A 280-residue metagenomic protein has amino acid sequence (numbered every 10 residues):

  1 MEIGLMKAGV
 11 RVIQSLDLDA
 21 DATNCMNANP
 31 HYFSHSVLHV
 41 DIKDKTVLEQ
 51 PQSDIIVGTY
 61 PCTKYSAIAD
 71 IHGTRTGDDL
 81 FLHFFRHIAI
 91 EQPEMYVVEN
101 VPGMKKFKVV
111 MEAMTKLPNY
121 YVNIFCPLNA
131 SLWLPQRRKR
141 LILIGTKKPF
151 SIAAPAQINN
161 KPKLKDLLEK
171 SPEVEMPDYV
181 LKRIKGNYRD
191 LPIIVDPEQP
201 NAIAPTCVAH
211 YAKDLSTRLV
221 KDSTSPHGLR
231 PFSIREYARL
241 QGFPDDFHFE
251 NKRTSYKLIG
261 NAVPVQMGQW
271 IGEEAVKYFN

Functional and structural regions predicted by a protein language model:
M1-V10: Conserved SAM-binding loop of SAM-dependent methyltransferases across substrates and taxa, primarily the Class I
G4, N29, D44-K45, R86-I90 (+1 more regions): A generic secondary-structure signal
G9, P30, A275, F279: Active-site catalytic pocket residues across diverse enzymes, especially alpha/beta-hydrolases
V12-D17: Conserved SAM-binding motif I beta-strand of class I
A20-N24: Short alpha-helix immediately C-terminal to the canonical SAM-binding loop
Y32-D41: Conserved SAM-binding strand-loop segment of SAM-dependent methyltransferases
K45-I55, Y60-K213, D222: Class I S-adenosyl-L-methionine
D178-N280: C-terminal target-recognition/interaction regions appended to catalytic cores
